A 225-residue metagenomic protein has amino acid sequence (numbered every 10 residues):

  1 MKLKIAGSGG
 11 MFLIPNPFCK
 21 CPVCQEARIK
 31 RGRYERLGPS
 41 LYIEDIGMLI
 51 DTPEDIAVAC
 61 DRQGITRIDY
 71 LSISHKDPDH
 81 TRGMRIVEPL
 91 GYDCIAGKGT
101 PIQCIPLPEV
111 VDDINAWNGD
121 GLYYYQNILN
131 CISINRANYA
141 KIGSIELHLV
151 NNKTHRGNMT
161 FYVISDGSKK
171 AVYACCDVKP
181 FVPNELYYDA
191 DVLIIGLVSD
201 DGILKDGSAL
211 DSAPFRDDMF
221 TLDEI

Functional and structural regions predicted by a protein language model:
M1-Q63, C131-Y188: Core dinuclear metal-dependent hydrolase active-site scaffold
F18-K20, Q63-I65, R85-P89, N118-D120 (+3 more regions): Short, glycine/charged-enriched secondary-structure capping and boundary segments
I46-C104, D191-V192: Active-site metal-binding motif and surrounding structural segment of the metallo-beta-lactamase
H75-H80, H148, T154-H155, I195 (+1 more regions): Histidine-centered active-site/metal-ligand motif
D77-T81, D112-D113, R156-G157, K179-V182 (+1 more regions): Active-site environment of divalent metal-dependent phosphoester hydrolases
V87-C104, P108, D206-I225: P-loop/Walker A phosphate-binding loop and immediately adjacent motor/lid segment at beta-alpha junctions
A96-P101, P108-I132: Active-site neighborhood of divalent metal-dependent phosphoester bond hydrolases
K179-I225: Cap/insert and terminal regions of metallo-dependent hydrolase folds
